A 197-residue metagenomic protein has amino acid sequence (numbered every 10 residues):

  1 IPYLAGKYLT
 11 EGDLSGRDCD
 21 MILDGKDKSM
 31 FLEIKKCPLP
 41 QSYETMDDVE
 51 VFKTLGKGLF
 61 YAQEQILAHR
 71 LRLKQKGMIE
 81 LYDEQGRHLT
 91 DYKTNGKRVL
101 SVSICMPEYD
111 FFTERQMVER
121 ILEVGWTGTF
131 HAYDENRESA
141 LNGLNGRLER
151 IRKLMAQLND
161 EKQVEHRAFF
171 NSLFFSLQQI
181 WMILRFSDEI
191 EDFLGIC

Functional and structural regions predicted by a protein language model:
I1-C197: Intrinsically disordered, low-complexity Ser/Thr/Pro/Gly-rich regulatory segments
